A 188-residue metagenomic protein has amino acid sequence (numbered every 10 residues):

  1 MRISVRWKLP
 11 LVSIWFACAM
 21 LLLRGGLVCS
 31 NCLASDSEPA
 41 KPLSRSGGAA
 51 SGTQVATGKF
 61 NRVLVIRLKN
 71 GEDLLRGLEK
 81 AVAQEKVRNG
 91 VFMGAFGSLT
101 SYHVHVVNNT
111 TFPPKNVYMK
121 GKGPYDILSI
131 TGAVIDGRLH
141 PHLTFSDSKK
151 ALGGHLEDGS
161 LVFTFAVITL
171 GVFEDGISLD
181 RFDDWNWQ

Functional and structural regions predicted by a protein language model:
R2-F16: Bacterial N-terminal signal peptides that target proteins for export
V12-G26: Bacterial N-terminal signal peptides
L33-K69, D73-E85, G90-G94, T100-H140 (+1 more regions): N-terminal intrinsically disordered, cationic/polar leader segments that include organellar targeting peptides
